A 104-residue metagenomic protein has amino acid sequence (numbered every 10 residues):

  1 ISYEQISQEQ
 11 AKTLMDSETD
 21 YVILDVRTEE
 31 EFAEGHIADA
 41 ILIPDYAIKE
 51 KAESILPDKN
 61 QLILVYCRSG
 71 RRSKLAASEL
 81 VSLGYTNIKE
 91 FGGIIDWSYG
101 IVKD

Functional and structural regions predicted by a protein language model:
I1-S17, Y21, E29-L62, R68-D104: Rhodanese-like catalytic fold shared by cysteine-dependent sulfurtransferases and DSP/PTP-type phosphatases
